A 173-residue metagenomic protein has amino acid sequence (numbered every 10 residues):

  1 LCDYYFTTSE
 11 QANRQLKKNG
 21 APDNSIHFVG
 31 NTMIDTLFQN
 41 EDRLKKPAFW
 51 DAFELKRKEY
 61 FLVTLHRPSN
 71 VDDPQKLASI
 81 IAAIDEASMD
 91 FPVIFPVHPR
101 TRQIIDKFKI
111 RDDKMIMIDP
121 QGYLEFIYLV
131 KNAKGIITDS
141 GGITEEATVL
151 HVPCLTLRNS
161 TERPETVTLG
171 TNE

Functional and structural regions predicted by a protein language model:
C2-D73: A nucleotide-sugar donor-handling region in carbohydrate enzymes
Y5, L129-T166: A donor-sugar binding/catalytic signature common to diverse glycosyltransferases and related nucleotide-sugar
T7, F28, P96, I137-T138: Short beta-strand scaffold positions
T7, H27-F28, I116-D119, E173: Short acidic-hydrophobic, aromatic-tinged amphipathic segments that line or gate anion-handling sites
N31, D119-L124, N159-E162: Short, acidic/turn-prone active-site loops that include or flank metal/cofactor- and phosphate-binding residues
L44-A133: Donor-nucleotide binding loops and adjacent catalytic segments primarily of GT-B fold Leloir glycosyltransferases
L155, G170-E173: A short acidic/histidine/glycine-rich donor-binding loop in glycosyltransferase catalytic cores
